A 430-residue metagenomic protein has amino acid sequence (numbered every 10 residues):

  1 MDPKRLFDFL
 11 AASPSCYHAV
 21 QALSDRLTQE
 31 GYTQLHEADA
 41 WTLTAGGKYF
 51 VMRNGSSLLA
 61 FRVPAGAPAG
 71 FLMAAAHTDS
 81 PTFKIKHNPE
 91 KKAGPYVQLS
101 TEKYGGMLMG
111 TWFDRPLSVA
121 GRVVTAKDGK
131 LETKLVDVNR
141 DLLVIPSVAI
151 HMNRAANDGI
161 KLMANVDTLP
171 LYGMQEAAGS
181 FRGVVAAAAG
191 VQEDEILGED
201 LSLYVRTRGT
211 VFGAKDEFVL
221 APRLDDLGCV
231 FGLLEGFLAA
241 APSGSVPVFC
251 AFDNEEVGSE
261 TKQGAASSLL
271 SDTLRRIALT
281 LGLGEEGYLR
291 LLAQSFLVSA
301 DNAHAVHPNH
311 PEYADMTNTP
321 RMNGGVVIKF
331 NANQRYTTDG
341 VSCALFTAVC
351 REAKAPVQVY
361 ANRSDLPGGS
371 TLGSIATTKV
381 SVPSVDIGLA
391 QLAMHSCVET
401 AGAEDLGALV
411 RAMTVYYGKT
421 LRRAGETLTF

Functional and structural regions predicted by a protein language model:
M1-F430: N-terminal hydrophobic/helix-forming segments and targeting peptides
